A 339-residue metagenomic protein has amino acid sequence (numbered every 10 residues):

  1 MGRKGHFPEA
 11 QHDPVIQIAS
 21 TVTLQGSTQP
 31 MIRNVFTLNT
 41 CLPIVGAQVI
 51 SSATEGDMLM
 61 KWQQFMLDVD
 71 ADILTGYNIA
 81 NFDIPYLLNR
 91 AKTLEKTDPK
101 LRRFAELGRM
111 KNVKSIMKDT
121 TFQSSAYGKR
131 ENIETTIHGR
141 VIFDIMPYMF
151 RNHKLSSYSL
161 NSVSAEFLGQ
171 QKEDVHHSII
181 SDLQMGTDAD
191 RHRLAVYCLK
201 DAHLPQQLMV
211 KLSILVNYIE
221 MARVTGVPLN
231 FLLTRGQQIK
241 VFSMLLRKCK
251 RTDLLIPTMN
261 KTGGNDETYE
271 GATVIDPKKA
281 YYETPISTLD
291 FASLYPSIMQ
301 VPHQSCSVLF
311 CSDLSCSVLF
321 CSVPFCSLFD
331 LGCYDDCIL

Functional and structural regions predicted by a protein language model:
M1-I73, L94, E270, V274: Conserved RNase H-like, two-metal-ion catalytic cores of nucleic-acid enzymes
G2-G5, M31, P85, R151-H153 (+5 more regions): Short helix/loop capping segments that flank catalytic or ligand/cofactor-binding pockets
E9-V15, D83-R102, G108-K111, T121-S124 (+3 more regions): Short secondary-structure boundary/capping segments
P30-V35, I44-V49, D70, L74 (+2 more regions): Active-site-proximal helix-loop-helix substrate-binding element of RNase H-like nuclease domains
S181-H303: Common nucleic-acid-contacting/processivity interface regions adjacent to the catalytic cores of nucleic-acid enzymes
F291-L309, G332-L339: Helical catalytic core of nucleic-acid polymerases
C306-S327, G332: Arg/Gly-rich low-complexity intrinsically disordered repeat tracts
